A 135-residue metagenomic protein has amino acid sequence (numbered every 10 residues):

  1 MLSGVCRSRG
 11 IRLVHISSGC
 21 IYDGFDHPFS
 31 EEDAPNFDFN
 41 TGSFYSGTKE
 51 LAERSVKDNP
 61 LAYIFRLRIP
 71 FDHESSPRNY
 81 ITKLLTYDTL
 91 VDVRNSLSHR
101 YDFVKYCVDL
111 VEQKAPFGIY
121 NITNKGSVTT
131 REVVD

Functional and structural regions predicted by a protein language model:
M1-V14: NAD(P)-cofactor binding segment of oxidoreductase domains
V14, Y63-F65, Y120: Hydrophobic/aromatic beta-strand patches that form the interior of the parallel beta-sheet core in alpha/beta enzyme
S17, R66-R68, T123: Active-site beta-alpha turn of Rossmann-fold NAD(P)-dependent dehydrogenases/reductases
I21-F65, D72: Catalytic helix-loop patch of NAD(P)-dependent Rossmann-fold dehydrogenases
F25-P28, E74-N79, V133-V134: Short aromatic-enriched loop/helix-cap "lid" or pocket-rim segments at secondary-structure transitions that line
E50-E53, R78, S127, R131: Short, surface-exposed alpha-helical segments at coil->helix boundaries
R54-V104, D109: NAD(P)-dependent short-chain dehydrogenase/reductase
Y106-D135: Mid/C-terminal beta-alpha module of Rossmann-like enzyme folds, strongest in SDR-family dehydrogenases/epimerases
